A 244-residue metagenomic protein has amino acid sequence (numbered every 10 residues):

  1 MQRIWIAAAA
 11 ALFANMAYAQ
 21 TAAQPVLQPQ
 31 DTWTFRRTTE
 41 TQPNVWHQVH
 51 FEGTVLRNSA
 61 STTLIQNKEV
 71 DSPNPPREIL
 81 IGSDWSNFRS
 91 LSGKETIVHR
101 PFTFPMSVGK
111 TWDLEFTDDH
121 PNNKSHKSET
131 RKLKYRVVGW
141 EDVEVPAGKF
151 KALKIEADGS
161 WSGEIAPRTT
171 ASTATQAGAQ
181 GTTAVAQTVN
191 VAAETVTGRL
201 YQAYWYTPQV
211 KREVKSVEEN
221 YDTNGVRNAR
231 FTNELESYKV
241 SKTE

Functional and structural regions predicted by a protein language model:
M1-I6: Bacterial N-terminal signal peptides that target proteins for export
A10-A11: Short, linear, compositionally biased motifs with a strong N-terminal bias
A14-M16: N-terminal signal peptide c-region/cleavage motif recognized by signal peptidases
Q20-G82, S90-G93, D118-E244: Acidic, serine/threonine-rich low-complexity disordered tracts
S86: A basic- and aromatic-enriched beta-loop-alpha substructure that forms the phosphate/nucleotide- and DNA/RNA-contacting
L91-T103: N-terminal leader/targeting helix
R100-N122: Hydrophobic, well-structured mid-protein blocks that either form specific transmembrane helices
